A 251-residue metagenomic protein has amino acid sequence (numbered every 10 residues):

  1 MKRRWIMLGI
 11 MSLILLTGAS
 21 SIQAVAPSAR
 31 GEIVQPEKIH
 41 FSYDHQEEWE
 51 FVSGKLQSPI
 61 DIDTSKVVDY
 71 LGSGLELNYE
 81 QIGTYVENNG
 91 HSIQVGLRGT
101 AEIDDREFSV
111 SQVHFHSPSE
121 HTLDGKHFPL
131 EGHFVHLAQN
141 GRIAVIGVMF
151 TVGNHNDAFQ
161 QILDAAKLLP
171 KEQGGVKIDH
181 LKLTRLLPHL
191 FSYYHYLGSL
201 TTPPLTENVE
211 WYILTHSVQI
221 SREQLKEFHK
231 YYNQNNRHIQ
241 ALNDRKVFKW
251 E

Functional and structural regions predicted by a protein language model:
K2-I14, G18-E251: Alpha-carbonic anhydrase
